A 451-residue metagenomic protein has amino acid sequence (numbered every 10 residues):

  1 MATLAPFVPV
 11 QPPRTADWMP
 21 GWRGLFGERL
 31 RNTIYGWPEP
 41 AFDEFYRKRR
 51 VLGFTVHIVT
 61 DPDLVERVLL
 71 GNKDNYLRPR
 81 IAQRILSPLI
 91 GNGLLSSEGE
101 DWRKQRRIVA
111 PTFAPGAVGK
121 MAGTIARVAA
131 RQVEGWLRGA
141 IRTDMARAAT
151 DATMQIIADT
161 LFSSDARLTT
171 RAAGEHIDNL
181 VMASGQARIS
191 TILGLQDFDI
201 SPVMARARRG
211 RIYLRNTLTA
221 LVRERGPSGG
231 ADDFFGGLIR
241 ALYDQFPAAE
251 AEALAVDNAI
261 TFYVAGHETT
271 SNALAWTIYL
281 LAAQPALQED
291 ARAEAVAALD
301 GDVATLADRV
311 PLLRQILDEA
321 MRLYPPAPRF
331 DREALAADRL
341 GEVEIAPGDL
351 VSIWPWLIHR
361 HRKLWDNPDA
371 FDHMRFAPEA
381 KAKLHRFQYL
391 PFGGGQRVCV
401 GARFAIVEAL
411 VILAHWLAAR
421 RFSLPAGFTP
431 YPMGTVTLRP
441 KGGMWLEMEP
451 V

Functional and structural regions predicted by a protein language model:
M1-K104, G119-R131, S164-L168, N367 (+1 more regions): N-terminal membrane-proximal hinge/A-helix region immediately C-terminal to the signal-anchor transmembrane segment
A2-R14, L77-Q83, D101, A117-N272: Cytochrome P450 heme-thiolate monooxygenase catalytic core
P13-W18, A122, A126, E175-N179 (+7 more regions): Cytochrome P450 I-helix active-site segment
R23-E44, A220, V303-G341: Conserved cytochrome P450 K-helix E-x-x-R motif and the immediately C-terminal K′/meander segment
A129, D178-L180, V296-A297, V398 (+1 more regions): Cytochrome P450 proximal C-terminal region
T269-Q288, R292-E294, R403-R420: Cytochrome P450 catalytic-core helices
I353-A380: Conserved cytochrome P450 K-helix/beta-meander segment immediately N-terminal to the heme-binding cysteine loop
